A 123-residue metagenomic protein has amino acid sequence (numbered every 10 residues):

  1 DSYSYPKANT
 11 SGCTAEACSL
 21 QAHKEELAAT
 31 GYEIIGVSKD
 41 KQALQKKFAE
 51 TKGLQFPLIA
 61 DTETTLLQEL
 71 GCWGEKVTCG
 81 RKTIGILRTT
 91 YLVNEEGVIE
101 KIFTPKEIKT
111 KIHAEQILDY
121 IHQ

Functional and structural regions predicted by a protein language model:
D1-Q123: Chalcogenol-based redox active-site neighborhoods
